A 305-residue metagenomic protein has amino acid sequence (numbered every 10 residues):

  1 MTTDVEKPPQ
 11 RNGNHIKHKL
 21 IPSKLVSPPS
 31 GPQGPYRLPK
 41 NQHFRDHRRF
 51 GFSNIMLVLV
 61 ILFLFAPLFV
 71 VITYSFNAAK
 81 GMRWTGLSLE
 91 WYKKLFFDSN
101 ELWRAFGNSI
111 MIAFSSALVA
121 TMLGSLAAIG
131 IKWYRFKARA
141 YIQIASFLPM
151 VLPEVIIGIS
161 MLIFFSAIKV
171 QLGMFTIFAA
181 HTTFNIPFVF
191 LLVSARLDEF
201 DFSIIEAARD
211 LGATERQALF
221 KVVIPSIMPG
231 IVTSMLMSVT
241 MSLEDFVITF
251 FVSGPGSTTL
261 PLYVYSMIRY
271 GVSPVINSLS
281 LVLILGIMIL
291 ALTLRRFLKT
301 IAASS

Functional and structural regions predicted by a protein language model:
D4, P8-R11, H15-P22, P28-R37 (+6 more regions): C-terminal transmembrane helix and the adjacent membrane-cytosol boundary/short C-terminal tail of inner/organellar
Y36-H43, G81-M82, L89, A138-R139 (+3 more regions): Membrane-interfacial helix termini and adjacent extracytoplasmic/periplasmic loops of multi-pass transporters
N41-D46, F114-S146, I163, L219 (+1 more regions): Transmembrane-helix boundary motif in ABC transporter permease subunits
H43-R49, Y92-E101, S242-R295: Interhelical loop and adjacent transmembrane-helix boundary motif in polytopic membrane transport permeases
I55-M56, I61-L68, F190-S194, F200-F202 (+1 more regions): Transmembrane alpha-helices
A66-N100, F250-P255, S305: Short membrane-interfacial helix/loop motifs at transmembrane-helix boundaries
V70-A79, V189, I231-Y265: Non-cytoplasmic
E101-N108, I163-I186, G230, M235 (+1 more regions): Loop-to-helix entry region at the N-terminal start of transmembrane alpha-helices in multi-pass membrane transporters
